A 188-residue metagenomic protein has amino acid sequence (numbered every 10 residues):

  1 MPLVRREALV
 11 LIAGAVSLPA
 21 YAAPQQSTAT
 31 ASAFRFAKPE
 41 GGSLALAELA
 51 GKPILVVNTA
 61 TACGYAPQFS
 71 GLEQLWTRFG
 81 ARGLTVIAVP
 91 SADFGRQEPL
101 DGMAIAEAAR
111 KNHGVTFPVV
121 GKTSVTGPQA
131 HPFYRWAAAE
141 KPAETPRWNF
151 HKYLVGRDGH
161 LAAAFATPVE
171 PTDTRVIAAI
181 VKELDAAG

Functional and structural regions predicted by a protein language model:
M1-G14: N-terminal secretory signal peptides and thylakoid transit peptides that target proteins across membranes
A23-A47: N-terminal "domain-start" segment that seeds a small globular fold
S32-A33, G121, G156: Terminal helix/beta-alpha structural elements that buttress the NAD(P)+-binding lobe
E48-G64, V86-V89: Short active-site neighborhood of thiol/selenol oxidoreductases, capturing the structured segment around
Y65-A130: Structural microenvironment flanking redox-active thiols in thiol-disulfide oxidoreductases
R135, A139-G188: Thiol-/selenol-based redox modules, centered on thioredoxin-like and closely related oxidoreductase domains
